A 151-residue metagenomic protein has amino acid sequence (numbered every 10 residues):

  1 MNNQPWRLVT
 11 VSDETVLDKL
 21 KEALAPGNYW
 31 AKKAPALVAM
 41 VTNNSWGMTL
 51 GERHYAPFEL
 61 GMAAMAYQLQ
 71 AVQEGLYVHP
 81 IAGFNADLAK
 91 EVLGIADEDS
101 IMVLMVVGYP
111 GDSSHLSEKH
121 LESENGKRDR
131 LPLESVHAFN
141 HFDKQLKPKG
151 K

Functional and structural regions predicted by a protein language model:
M1-K151: Acidic, surface-exposed loops and disordered segments
